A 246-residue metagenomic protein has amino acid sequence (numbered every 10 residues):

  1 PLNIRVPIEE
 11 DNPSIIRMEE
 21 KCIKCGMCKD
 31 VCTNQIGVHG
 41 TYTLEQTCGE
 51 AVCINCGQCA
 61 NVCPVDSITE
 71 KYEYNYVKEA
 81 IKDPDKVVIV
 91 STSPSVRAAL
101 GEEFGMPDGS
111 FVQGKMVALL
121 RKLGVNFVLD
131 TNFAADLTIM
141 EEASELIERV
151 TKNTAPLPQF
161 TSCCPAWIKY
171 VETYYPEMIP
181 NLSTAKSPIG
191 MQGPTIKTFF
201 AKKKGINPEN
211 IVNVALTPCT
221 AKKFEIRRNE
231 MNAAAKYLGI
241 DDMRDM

Functional and structural regions predicted by a protein language model:
P1, E70-M246: Iron-sulfur-associated redox domains of electron-transfer enzymes in respiratory and anaerobic energy metabolism
P1-P7, I16-L44, C48, I54-Y76: Iron-sulfur cluster-binding cysteine motifs and their immediate structural context in ferredoxin-like electron-transfer
E10-D11: Eukaryotic complex-assembly regions enriched in large gene-expression and RNA-handling proteins
